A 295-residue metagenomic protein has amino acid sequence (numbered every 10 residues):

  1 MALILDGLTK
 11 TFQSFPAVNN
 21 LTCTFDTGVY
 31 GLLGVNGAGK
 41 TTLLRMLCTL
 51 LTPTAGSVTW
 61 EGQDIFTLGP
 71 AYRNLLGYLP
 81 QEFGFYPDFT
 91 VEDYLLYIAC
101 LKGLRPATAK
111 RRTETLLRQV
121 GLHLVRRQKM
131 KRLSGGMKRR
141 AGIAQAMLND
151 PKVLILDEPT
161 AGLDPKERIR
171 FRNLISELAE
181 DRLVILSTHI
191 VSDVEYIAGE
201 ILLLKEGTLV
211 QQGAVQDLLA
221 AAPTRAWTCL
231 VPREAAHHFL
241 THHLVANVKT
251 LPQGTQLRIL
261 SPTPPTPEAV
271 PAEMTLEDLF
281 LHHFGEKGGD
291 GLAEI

Functional and structural regions predicted by a protein language model:
V35-G39: Walker A (P-loop) phosphate-binding loop of ABC-type ATPase nucleotide-binding domains
C48: Helix-to-loop junction immediately C-terminal to a conserved catalytic motif
G56-T67, A71-Y72: Conserved ABC transporter NBD signature motif
L96, C100, A107-V125: Conserved ABC ATPase "signature" region
L154-E158: Catalytic Walker B motif of ABC-type/P-loop ATPase nucleotide-binding domains
